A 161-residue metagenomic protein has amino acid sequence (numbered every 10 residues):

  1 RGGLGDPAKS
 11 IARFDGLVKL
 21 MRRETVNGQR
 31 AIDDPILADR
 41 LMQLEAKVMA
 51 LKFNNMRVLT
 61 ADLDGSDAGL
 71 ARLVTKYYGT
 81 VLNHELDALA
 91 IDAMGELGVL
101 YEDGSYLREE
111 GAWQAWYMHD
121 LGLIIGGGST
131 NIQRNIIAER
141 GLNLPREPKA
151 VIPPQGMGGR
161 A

Functional and structural regions predicted by a protein language model:
R1-L51, L123, G158-A161: Glycine-rich beta->alpha junctions and the first turn(s) of the following alpha-helix
R1-P7, L97-A161: Glycine-rich phosphate/cofactor-binding loops in nucleotide/flavin-utilizing enzymes
K9, R13, K47-A50, T75 (+2 more regions): Catalytic-loop motifs flanking and including active-site residues across diverse enzymes
I11-F14, D34, N55, D87 (+3 more regions): Alpha-helix initiation and N-capping motif
G16-L20, E85, L89, I136-R140: Alpha-helical scaffold segments in soluble metabolic enzymes
R22, V26, I32-P35, M49-S105: C-terminal helix-coil-helix/basic helical segment that borders enzyme active sites and/or dimer interfaces and provides
L41, E45, N55-V58, Y117: Short alpha-helical scaffolding segments that buttress acidic/His motifs in well-ordered protein cores
